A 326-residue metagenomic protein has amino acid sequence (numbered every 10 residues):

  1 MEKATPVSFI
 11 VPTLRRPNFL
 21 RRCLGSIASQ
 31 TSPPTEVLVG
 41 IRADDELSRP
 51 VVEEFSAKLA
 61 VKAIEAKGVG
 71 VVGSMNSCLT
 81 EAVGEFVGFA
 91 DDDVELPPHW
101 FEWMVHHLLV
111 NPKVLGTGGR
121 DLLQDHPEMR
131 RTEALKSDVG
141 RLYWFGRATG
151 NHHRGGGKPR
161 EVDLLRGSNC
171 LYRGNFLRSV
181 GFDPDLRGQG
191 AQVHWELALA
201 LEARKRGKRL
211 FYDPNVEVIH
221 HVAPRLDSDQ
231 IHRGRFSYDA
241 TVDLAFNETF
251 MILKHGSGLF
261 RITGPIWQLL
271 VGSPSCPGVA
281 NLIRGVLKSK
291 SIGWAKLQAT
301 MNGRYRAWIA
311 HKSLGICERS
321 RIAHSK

Functional and structural regions predicted by a protein language model:
M1-S29: N-proximal low-complexity "stem/linker" segments adjacent to membrane-targeting elements
L24-E65: Acidic donor-binding segment of Leloir-type glycosyltransferases
A66-A82: Glycine-rich, basic loop-to-helix element that forms the pyrophosphate-binding segment of sugar-nucleotide handling
V87: Short aromatic/hydrophobic "clamp" motif used to bind/position activated sugar donors
H99-S137: Conserved donor NDP-sugar-binding/catalytic core segment of glycosyltransferases
D138-V162: Short, flexible, basic/aromatic active-site loop/helix in glycosyltransferases
L165-G167, G188-L201: Acidic donor-binding loop at a coil-to-helix junction in glycosyltransferase catalytic cores that engages
D239, D243, G258-K326: Non-catalytic, C-terminal membrane-associated alpha-helical segments of glycosyltransferases
